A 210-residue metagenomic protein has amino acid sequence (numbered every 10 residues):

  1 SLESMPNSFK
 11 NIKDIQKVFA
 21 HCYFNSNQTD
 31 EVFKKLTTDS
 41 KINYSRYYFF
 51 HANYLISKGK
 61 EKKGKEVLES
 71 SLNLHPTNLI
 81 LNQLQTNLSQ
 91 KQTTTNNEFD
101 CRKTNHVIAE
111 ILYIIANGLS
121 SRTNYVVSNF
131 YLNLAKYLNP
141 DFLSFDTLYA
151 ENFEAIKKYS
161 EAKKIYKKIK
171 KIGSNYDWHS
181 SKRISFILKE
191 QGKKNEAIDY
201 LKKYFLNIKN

Functional and structural regions predicted by a protein language model:
E3, K34-T37, E69, N133 (+2 more regions): Alpha-solenoid helical repeat scaffolds
N7-K17, K41-F50, E61-K63, L74-N82 (+5 more regions): Generic helix N-cap/helix-start motif at coil->alpha-helix transitions
F19-H21, N53, N87, N117 (+2 more regions): Residue-level recognition of tetratricopeptide repeat
N25, N53, S57-N105: Long, contiguous interaction/recruitment modules in multidomain scaffold/adaptor proteins
L132, L148-A155: Phosphate-binding active sites in nucleotide-utilizing proteins
